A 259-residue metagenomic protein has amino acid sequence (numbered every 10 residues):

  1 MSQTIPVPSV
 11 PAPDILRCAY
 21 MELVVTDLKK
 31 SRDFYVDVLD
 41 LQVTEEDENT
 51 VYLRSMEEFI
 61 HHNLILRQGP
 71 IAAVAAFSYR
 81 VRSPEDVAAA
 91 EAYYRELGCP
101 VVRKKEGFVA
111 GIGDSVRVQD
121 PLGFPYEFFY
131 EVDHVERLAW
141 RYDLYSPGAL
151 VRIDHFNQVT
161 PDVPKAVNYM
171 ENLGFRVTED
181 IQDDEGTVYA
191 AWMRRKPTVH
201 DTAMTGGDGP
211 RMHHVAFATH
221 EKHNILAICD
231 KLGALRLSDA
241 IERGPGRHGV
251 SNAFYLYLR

Functional and structural regions predicted by a protein language model:
M1-P11, R95-R152, D184, V188-M193 (+1 more regions): Vicinal oxygen chelate
S2-K29, F59, V74-Y79, D133-P164 (+2 more regions): N-terminal beta-strand motif that seeds the catalytic metal site of vicinal oxygen chelate
P13-L16, E22-I60, F108-V109, Q158-V199 (+1 more regions): Core segments of cupin and vicinal oxygen chelate
A19, L28-D33, D37-E45, T50-A75 (+3 more regions): Active-site-proximal cofactor/substrate-binding loop regions of enzyme domains
K30, E85-A89, H223-A227: Short, conserved charged micro-motifs
D37, L97, M204-G206, T219 (+2 more regions): Long compositionally biased, domain-poor regions of proteins
L41-A75, F124-D133, E179-H213, A218-K222 (+1 more regions): Conserved short beta-strand elements that form part of the metal-binding/catalytic scaffold of enzyme active sites
